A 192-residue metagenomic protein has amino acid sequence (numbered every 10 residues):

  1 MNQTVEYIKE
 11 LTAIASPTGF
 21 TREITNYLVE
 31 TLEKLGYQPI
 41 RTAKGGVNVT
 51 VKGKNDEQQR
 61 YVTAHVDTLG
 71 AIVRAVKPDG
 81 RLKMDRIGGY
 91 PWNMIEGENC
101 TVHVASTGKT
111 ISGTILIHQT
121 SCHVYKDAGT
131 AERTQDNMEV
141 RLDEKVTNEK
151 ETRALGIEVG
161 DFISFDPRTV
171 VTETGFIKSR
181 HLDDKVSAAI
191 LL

Functional and structural regions predicted by a protein language model:
M1-L192: N-terminal hydrophobic/helix-forming segments and targeting peptides
